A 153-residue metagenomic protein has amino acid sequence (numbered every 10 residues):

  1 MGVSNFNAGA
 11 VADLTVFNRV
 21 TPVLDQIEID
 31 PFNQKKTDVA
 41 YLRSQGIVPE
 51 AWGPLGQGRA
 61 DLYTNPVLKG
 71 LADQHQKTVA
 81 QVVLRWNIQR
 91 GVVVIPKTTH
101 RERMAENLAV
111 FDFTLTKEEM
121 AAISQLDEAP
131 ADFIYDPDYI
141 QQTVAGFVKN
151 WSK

Functional and structural regions predicted by a protein language model:
G2-K153: Beta/alpha (TIM)-barrel catalytic core signal, keyed to glycine-rich beta->alpha loops juxtaposed to Asp/Glu that bind
